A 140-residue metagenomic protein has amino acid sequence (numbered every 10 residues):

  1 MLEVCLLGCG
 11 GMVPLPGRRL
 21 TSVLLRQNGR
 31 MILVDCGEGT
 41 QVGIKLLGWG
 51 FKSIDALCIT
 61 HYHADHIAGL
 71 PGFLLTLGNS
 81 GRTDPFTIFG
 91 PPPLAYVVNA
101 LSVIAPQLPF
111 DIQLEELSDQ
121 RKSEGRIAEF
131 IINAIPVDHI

Functional and structural regions predicted by a protein language model:
M1-I140: Binuclear metal-dependent hydrolase catalytic cores
